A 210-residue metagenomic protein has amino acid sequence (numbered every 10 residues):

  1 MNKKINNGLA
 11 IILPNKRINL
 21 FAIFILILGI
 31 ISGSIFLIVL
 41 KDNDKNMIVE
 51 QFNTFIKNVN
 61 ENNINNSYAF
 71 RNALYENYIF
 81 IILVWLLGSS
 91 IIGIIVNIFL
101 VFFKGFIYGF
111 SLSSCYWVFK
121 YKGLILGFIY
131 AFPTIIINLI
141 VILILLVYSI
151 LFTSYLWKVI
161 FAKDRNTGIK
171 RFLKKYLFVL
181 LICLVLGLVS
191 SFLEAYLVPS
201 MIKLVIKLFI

Functional and structural regions predicted by a protein language model:
N2-N19, K163-R171: Cytosolic juxtamembrane amphipathic/interface segments immediately preceding and feeding into a transmembrane helix
I12-K45: N-terminal signal-anchor transmembrane alpha helix
I25-G33, I137-V141, L186, S190 (+1 more regions): Alpha-helical transmembrane segments of multipass membrane proteins
S34-I56, M201, V205: Interfacial/capping segments of alpha-helical transmembrane domains
I38, D42, G88-S114: Transmembrane alpha-helix/helix-exit interface in multi-pass inner-membrane proteins
N58-L86: Interfacial helix-start motif at the membrane-water boundary
V101-I137, K175-F192: Hydrophobic alpha-helical transmembrane segments of integral membrane proteins
I142-I210: Terminal transmembrane helical module of multi-pass membrane proteins
